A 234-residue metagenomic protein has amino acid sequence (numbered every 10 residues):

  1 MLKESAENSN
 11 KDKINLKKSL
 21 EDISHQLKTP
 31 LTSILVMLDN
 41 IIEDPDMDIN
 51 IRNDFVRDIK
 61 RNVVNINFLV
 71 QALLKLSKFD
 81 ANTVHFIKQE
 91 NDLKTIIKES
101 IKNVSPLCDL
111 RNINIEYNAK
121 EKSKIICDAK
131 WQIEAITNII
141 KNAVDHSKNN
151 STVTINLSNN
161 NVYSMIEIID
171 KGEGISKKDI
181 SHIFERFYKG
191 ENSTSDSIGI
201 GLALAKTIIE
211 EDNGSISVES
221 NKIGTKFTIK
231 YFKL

Functional and structural regions predicted by a protein language model:
R61-I66: Short alpha-helical segment of the dimerization/phosphotransfer core of two-component systems
A81-F86, K124-A129: Conserved micro-motifs of the catalytic ATP-binding
I87-E90, D109, N114-K124: Conserved catalytic submotifs in the C-terminal HATPase_c
N150-V162: Short beta-strand/loop element within the Bergerat-fold HATPase_c
D170: Acidic ATP/Mg2+-coordinating residue in the GHKL
I175-Y188: Short conserved segment of the HATPase_c
N213-V218: Conserved glycine-rich
